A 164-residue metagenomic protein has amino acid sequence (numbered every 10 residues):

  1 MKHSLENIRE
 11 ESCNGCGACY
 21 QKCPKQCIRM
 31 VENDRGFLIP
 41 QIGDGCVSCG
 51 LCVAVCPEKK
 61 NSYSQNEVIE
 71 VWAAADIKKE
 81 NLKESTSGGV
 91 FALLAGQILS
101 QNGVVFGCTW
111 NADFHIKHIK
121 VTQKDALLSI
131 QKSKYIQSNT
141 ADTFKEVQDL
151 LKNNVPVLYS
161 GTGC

Functional and structural regions predicted by a protein language model:
M1-R9, C108-F114: Small-residue-rich anion-binding loops in enzyme active sites
K2-E6, S12, A18-Q41, L51-E67: Iron-sulfur cluster-binding cysteine motifs and their immediate structural context in ferredoxin-like electron-transfer
D44-G45: Short, charged amphipathic alpha-helical surface segments
P57, Y63-G163: Iron-sulfur-associated redox domains of electron-transfer enzymes in respiratory and anaerobic energy metabolism
